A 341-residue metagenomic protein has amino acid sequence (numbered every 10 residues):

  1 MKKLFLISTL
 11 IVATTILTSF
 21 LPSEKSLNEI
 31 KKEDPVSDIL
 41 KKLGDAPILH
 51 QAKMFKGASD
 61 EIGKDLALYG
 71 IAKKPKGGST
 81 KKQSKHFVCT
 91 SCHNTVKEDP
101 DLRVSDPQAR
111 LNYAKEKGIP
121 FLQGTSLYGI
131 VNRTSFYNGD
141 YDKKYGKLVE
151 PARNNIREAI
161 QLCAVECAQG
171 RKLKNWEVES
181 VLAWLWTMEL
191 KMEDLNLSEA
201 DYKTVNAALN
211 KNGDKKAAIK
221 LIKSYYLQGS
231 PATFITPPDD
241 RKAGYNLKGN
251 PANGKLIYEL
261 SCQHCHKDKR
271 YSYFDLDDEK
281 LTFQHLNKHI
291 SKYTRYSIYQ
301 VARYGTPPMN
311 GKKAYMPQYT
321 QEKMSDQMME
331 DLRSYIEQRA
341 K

Functional and structural regions predicted by a protein language model:
M1-L4: Positively charged n-region of N-terminal signal peptides that target proteins for export
S8-I16: Bacterial N-terminal signal peptides
I16-L27: Bacterial Sec-dependent signal peptides at the C-terminal "C-region" and cleavage site
E24-K25, K82-V88, D99, K172-L173 (+3 more regions): Short sequence/structural segments immediately N-terminal
D38-K82, A207-E259, Y273: Electrostatic cytochrome c docking/interface patches
A58-E61, Q108-Q169, E279-K341: Extracytoplasmic electron-transfer domains, predominantly the class I c-type cytochrome c fold
G70-G129, F136, K248-G249, K255-H285 (+2 more regions): Periplasmic/extracellular electron-transfer cofactor-ligation site, primarily the c-type cytochrome heme-c attachment
K73-K81, G170-E179, M192-A200: Surface-exposed patches in mature extracellular/periplasmic domains of secreted proteins
